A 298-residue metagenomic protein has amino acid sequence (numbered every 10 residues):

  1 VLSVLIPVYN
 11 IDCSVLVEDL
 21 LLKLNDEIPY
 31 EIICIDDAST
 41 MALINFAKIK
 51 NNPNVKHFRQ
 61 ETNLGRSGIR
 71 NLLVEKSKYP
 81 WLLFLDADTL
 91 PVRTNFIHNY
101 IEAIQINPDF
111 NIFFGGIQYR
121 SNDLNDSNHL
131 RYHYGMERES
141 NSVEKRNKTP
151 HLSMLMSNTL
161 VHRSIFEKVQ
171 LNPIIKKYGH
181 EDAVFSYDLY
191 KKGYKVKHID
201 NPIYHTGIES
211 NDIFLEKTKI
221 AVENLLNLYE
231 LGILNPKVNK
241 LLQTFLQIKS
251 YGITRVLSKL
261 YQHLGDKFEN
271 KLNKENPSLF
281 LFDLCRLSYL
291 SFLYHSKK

Functional and structural regions predicted by a protein language model:
L20-R59: Acidic donor-binding segment of Leloir-type glycosyltransferases
Q60-S77: Glycine-rich, basic loop-to-helix element that forms the pyrophosphate-binding segment of sugar-nucleotide handling
L82: Short aromatic/hydrophobic "clamp" motif used to bind/position activated sugar donors
N95-N128: Conserved donor NDP-sugar-binding/catalytic core segment of glycosyltransferases
Y132-H151: Short, flexible, basic/aromatic active-site loop/helix in glycosyltransferases
Y178-F185: Acidic donor-binding loop at a coil-to-helix junction in glycosyltransferase catalytic cores that engages
K192-G232: Active-site donor/metal-binding and catalytic loop motifs of nucleotide-sugar-dependent glycosylation enzymes
I220, V238-K298: Non-catalytic, C-terminal membrane-associated alpha-helical segments of glycosyltransferases
